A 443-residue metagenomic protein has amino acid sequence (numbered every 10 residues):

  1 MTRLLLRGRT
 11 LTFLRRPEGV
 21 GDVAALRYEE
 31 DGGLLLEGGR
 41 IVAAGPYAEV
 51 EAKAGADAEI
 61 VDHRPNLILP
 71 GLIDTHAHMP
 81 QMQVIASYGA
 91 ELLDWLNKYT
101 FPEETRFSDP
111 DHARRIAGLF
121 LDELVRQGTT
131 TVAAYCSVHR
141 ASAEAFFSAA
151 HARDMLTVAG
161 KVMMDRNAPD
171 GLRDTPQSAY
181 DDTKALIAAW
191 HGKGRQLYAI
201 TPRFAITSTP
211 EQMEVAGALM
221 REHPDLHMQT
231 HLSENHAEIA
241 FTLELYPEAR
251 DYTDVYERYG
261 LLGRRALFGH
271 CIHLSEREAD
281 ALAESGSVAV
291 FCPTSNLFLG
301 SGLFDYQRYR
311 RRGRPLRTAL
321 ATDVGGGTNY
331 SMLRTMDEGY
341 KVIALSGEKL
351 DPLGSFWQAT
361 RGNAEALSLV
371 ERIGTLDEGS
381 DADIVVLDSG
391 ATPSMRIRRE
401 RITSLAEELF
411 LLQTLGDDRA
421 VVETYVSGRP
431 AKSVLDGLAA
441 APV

Functional and structural regions predicted by a protein language model:
M1-A54, N66: N-terminal metal-binding scaffold of metallo-dependent hydrolase/deaminase domains
T2-R7, A52-W95, G118, V125-R126: Replace "His-x-His-based motif
V20-D22, D381-D436: C-terminal cap of metal-dependent C-N hydrolases
Q83-A113, K161-P176, N235-R265, V288 (+2 more regions): Active-site gating loops and adjacent loop-to-helix segments of metal-dependent hydrolytic enzymes
I85-M155, A179-K193: Alpha-helical scaffold segments that flank or form the walls of functional sites
A141-C271: Metal-coordinating catalytic core of metallo-dependent amide/deamination hydrolases
D154-L156, M220-D225, L261-R264, A281-V290 (+2 more regions): Glycine-enriched alpha-helix->loop->beta-strand junction motifs that scaffold or abut catalytic
R258-R265, Q307-R396: His/Asp/Glu-enriched, well-ordered alpha-helical/loop segment that forms or immediately abuts the divalent-metal
